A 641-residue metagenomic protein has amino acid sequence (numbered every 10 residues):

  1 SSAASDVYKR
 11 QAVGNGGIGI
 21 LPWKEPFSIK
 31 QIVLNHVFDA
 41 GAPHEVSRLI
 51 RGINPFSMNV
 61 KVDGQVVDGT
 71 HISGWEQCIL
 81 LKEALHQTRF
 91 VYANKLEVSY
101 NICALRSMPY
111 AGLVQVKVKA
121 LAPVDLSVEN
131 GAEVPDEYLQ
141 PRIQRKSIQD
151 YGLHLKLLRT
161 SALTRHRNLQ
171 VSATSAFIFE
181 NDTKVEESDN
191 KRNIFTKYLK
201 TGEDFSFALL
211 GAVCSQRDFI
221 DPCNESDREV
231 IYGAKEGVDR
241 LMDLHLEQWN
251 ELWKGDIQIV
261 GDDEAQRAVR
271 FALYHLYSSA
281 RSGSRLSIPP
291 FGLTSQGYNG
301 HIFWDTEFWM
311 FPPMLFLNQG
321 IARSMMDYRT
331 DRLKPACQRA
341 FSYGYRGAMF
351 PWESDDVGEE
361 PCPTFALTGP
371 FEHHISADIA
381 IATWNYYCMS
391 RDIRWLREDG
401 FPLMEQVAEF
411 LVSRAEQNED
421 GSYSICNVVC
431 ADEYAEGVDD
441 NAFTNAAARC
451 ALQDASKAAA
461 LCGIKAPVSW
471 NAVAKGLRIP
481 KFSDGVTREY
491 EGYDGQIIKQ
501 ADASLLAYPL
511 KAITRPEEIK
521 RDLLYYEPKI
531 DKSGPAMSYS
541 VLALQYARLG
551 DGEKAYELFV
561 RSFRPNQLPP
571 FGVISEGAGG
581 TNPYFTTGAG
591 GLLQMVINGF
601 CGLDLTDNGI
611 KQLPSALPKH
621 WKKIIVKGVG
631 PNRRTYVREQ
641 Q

Functional and structural regions predicted by a protein language model:
S1-V13, G17-W23, F27-K30, L34-Y298: Acidic/polar, glycine-enriched structural segments that form the non-catalytic walls/loops of the carbohydrate-binding
D6-V37, W309, P361, Q417 (+3 more regions): C-terminal capping/lid segments that line or modulate ligand- or cofactor-binding pockets
D39-R48, D136-I143, S295-G300, D331-R339 (+4 more regions): Short, mixed-charge aromatic SLiMs
L244-E264, G283-F291, A340-Y345, G485-Y490 (+3 more regions): Short coil/turn segments at secondary-structure boundaries
E251, G255-V260, E264-S279, N427 (+2 more regions): Long, charged, mostly alpha-helical binding arms that flank functional sites
F271-S278, Y328-P335, P402-R414, C450 (+2 more regions): Alpha-helical scaffold segments in carbohydrate-active enzymes
A280-T294, G320-I381, Y387, R394-E398 (+5 more regions): Helix-terminus loop motifs that line ligand-binding clefts
I302-R332, I381, N385-C388, E398 (+2 more regions): Active-site core of glycosidic bond-cleaving carbohydrate-active enzymes
